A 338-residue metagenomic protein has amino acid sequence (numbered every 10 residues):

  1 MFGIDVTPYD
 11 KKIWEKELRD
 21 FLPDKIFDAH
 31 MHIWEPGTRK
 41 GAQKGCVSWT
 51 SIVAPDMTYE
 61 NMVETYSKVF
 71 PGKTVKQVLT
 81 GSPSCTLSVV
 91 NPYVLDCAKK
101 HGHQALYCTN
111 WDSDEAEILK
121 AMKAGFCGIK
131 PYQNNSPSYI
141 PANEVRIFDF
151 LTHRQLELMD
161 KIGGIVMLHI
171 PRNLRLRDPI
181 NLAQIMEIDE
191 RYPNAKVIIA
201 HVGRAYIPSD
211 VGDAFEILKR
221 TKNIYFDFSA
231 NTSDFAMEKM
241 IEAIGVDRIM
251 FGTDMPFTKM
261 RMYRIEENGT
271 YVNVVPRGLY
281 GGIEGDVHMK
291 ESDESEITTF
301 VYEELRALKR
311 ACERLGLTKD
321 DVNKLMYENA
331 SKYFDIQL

Functional and structural regions predicted by a protein language model:
M1-S82: An N-terminally biased module of ancient metal coordination in phosphate/nucleic-acid-related enzymes
F2-I13, V202-L338: H/E-rich (His + Asp/Glu) clusters that bind or coordinate divalent metals
F2-Y9, C85-L174, R220-I224: Active-site gating/metal-coordination segments in enzymes
F27-M31, Q77-G81, A105-C108, I129-P131 (+4 more regions): Hydrophobic faces of well-ordered beta-strands that scaffold small-molecule active sites in alpha/beta enzyme cores
H30, V94, A121, I129 (+6 more regions): Conserved, mostly hydrophobic/aromatic
W34-G37, S84-L87, D112-S113, N135-S138 (+4 more regions): Active-site environment of divalent metal-dependent phosphoester hydrolases
S88-L95, E115-M122, R175-R191, Y206-L218 (+1 more regions): Distinct, well-ordered alpha-helical segments
